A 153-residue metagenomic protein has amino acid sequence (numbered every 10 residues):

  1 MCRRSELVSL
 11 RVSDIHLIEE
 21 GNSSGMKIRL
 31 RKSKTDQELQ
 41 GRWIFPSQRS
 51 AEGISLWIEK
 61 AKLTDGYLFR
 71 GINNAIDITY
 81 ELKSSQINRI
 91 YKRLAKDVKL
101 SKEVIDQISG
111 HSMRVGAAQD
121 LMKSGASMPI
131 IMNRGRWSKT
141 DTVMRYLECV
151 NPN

Functional and structural regions predicted by a protein language model:
M1, L7, L30, F69 (+4 more regions): Mobile genetic element proteins and their domesticated derivatives, centered on retroelements and DNA transposons
M1-S24, P129-N133: Short, charged phosphate-coordinating catalytic segments
L10-S13, I18, R31-S33, I72 (+2 more regions): Structured beta-strand/turn binding interfaces of compact recognition modules in eukaryotic regulators
I18-Y80, Q86-L94: Basic, alpha-helical nucleic-acid-contacting "clamp/cap" segments
L63-T64, N88-V115, Q119-N133, T140 (+1 more regions): Short, basic (Lys/Arg/His-rich) helix/loop patches that form interaction surfaces in the mid-to-C-terminal regions
L147-N153: Conserved catalytic-core surface of thiol
